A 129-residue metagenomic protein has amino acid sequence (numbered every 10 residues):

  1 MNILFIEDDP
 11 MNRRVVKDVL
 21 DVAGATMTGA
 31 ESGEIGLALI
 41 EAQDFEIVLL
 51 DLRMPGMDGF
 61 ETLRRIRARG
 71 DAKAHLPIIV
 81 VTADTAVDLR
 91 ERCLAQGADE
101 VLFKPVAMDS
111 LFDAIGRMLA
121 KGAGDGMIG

Functional and structural regions predicted by a protein language model:
E7: Conserved acidic carboxylate
R14-V22: Charged docking surfaces used in two-component/phosphorelay signaling
G29-A38, G59: Helix N-cap/capping motif at the beta->alpha junctions
Q43-L49: Active-site beta3 strand of CheY-like receiver
M54: Receiver (REC) domain active-site loop signature in two-component systems and cognate sites in sensor histidine kinases
E61, T85-E100: Alpha4 helix (beta4-alpha4-beta5 surface) of REC/receiver domains from two-component response regulators
V106-I115: C-terminal output helix
